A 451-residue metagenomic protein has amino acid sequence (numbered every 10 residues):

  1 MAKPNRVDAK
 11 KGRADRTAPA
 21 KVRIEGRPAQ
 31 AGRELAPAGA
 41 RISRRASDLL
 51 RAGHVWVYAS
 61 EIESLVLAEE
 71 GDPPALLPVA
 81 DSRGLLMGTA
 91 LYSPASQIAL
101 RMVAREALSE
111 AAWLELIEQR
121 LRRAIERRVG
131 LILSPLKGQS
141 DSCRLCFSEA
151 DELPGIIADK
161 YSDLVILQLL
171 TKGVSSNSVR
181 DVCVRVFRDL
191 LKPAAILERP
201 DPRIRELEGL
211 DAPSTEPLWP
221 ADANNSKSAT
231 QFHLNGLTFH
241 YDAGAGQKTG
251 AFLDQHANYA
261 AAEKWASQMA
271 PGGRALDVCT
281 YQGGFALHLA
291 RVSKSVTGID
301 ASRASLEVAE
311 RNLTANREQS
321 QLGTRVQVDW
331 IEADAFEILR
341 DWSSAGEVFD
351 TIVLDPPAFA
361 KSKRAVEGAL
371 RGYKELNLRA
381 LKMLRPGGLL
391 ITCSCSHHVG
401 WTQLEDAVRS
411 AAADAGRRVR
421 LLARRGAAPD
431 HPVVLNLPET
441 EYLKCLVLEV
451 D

Functional and structural regions predicted by a protein language model:
M1-S162: Non-catalytic accessory regions of SAM-dependent methyltransferases
Y58, V165, A270-R274: Mobile, glycine- and charge-enriched loop segments and immediately flanking short secondary-structure elements within
M87, I166, T238-F239: Short, isolated positions in well-ordered beta-strands
A112, E118-D141, I166-E216: Cysteine-centered catalytic environments shared across enzyme families
C146-D159, V179-F252: Non-catalytic substrate-recognition/targeting regions of SAM-dependent transferases
S162-T171, G388-C395: Short glycine-rich, basic-tinged beta-strand/loop micro-motifs
P220-D451: Rossmann-like S-adenosyl-L-methionine
